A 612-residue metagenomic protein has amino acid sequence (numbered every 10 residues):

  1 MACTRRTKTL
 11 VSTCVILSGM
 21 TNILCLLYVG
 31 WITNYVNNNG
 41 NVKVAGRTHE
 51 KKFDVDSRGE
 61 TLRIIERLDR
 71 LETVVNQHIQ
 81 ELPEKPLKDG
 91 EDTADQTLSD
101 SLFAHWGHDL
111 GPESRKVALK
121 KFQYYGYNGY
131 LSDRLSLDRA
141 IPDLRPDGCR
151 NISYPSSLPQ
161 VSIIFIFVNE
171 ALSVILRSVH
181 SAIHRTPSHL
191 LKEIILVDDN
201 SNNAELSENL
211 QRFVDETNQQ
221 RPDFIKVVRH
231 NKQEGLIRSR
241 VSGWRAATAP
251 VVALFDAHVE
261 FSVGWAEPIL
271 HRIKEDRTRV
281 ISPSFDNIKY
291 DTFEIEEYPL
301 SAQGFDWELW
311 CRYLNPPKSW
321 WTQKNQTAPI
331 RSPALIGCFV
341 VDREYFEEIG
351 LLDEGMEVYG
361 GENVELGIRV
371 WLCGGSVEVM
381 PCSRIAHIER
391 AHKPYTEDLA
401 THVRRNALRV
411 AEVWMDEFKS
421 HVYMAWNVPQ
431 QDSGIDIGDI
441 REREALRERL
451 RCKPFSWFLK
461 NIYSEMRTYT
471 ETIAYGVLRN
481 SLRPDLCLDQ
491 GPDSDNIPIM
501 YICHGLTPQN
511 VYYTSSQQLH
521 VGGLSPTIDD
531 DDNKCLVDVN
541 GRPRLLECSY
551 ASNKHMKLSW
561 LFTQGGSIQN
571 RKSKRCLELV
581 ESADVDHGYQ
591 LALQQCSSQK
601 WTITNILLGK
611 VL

Functional and structural regions predicted by a protein language model:
M1-V75: N-terminal signal-anchor transmembrane helix specifying type II single-pass membrane topology of secretory-pathway
T13-C14, E50-D56, I64, L68-H184: N-proximal low-complexity "stem/linker" segments adjacent to membrane-targeting elements
I183-R229: Acidic donor-binding segment of Leloir-type glycosyltransferases
H230-A247: Glycine-rich, basic loop-to-helix element that forms the pyrophosphate-binding segment of sugar-nucleotide handling
I237, R312-E344: A recurrent flexible, glycine/aromatic-enriched loop bordering the glycosyltransferase active site that acts as
V252: Short aromatic/hydrophobic "clamp" motif used to bind/position activated sugar donors
E260, G264-Y313, S376, C382: Conserved donor NDP-sugar-binding/catalytic core segment of glycosyltransferases
S464-L612: Lectin-like carbohydrate-binding module/patch detector with strong preference for beta-trefoil
